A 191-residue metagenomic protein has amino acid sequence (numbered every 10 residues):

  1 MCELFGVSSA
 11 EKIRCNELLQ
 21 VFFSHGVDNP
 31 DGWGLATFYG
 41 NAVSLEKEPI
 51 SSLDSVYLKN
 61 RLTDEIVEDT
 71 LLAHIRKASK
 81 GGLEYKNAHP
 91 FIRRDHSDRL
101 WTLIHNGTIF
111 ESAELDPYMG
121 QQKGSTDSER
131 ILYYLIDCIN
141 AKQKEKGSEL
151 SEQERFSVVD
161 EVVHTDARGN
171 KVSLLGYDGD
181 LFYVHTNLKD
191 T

Functional and structural regions predicted by a protein language model:
M1-V56: Extreme N-terminus nucleophile/cap motif
C2, A88-F110, E161-T191: Conserved catalytic micro-motifs used in adenylation/nucleotidyl-transfer and phosphoryl/amide- and methyl-transfer
C15, L45, G81-L83, E111-E114 (+1 more regions): Short helix/loop capping segments that flank catalytic or ligand/cofactor-binding pockets
L35, G107, I131: Residue-level signal for inorganic ion chemistry
G40-S44, R99-L100, E111-G120: Cytosolic regulatory regions built on CNB/CRP/Popeye-like sensor folds
P49-R61, I75-D98, L115-P117: Short acidic (Asp/Glu) patches
L71-H74, S173: A short, Trp-centered hydrophobic/proline-enriched beta-strand micro-motif
F110-D178: Short histidine
